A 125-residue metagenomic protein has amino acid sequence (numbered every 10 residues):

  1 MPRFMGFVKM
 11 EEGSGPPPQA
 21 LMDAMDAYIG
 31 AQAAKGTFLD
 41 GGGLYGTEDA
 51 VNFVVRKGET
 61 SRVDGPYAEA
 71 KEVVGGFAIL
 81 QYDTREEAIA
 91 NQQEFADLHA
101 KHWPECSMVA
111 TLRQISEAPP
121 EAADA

Functional and structural regions predicted by a protein language model:
M1-A125: Conserved, structured core segments of small domains
